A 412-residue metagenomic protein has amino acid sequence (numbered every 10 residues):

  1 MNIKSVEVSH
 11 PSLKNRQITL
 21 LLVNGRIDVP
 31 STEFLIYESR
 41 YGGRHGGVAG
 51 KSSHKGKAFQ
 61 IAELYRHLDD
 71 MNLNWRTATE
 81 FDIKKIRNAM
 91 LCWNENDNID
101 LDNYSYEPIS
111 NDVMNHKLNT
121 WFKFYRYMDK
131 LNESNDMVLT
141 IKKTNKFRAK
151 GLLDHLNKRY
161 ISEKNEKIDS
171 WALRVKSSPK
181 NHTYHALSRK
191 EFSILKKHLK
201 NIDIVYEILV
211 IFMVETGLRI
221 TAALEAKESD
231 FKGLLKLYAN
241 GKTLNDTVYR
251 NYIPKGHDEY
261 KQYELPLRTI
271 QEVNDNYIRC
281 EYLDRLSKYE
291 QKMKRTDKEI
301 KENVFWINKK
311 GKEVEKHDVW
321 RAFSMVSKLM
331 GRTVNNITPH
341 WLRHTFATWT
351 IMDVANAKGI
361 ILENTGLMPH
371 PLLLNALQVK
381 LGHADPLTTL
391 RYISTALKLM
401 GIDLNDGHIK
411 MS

Functional and structural regions predicted by a protein language model:
M1-L131, D284: Charge-rich, intrinsically disordered N-terminal extensions that act as flexible nucleic-acid engagement or regulatory
E63-L64, N111-K167: N-terminal DNA-binding recognition helix of tyrosine site-specific recombinases/integrases
D154-I204: Long, amphipathic, Lys/Arg-enriched alpha-helical "connector/arm" segment
R189-I220, L373: Basic, Lys/Arg- and aromatic-enriched nucleic-acid-binding interface segment
F192, L265-N336, L342, F346 (+1 more regions): Active-site/catalytic core of tyrosine-dependent DNA strand-transfer enzymes
A226-D275, L283-Q291: Conserved tyrosine-mediated DNA breakage-rejoining catalytic core shared by Y-recombinases
T333-P371, H383-R391: Short basic/aromatic active-site micro-motif
I361, V379, A384-S412: DNA/chromatin major-groove-contacting recognition/catalytic segments
